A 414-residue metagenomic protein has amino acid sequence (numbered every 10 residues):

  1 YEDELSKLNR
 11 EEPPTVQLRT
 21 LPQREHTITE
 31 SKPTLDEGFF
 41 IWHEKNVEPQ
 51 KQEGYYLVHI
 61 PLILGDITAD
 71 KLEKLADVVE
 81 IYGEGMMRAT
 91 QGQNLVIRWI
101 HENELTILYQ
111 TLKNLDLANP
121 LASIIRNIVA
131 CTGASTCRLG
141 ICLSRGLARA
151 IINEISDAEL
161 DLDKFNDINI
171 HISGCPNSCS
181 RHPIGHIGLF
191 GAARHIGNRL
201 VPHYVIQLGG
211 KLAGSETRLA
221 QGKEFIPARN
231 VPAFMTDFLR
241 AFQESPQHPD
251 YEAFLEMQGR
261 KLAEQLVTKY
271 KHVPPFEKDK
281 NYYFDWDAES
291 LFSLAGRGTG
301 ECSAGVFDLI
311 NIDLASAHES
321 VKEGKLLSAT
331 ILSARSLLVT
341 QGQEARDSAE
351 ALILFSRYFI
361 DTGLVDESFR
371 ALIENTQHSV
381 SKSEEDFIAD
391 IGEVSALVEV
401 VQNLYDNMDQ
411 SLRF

Functional and structural regions predicted by a protein language model:
Y1-S320: Peripheral terminal and linker regions in Fe-S/redox and tRNA-modifying enzymes
D308-E319, A334-F414: Long, charged low-complexity segments
V321-K322, L326: Hydrophobic/aromatic side-chain positions at a characteristic register within alpha-helices of tetratricopeptide repeats
A329-L332: Extended, hydrophobic/aromatic-rich amphipathic alpha-helical segments that build helical scaffolds
